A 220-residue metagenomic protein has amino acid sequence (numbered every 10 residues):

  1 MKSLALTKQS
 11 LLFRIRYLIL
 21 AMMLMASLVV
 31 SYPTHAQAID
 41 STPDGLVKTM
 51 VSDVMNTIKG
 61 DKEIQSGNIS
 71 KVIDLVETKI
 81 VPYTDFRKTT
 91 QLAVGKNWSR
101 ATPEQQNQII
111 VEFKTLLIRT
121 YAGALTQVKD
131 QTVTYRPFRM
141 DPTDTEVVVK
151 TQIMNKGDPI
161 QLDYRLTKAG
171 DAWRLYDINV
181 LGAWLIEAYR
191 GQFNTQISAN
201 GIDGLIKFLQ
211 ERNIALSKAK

Functional and structural regions predicted by a protein language model:
M1-R14: N-terminal secretory signal peptides that target proteins for export/translocation
Y17-S31: Bacterial N-terminal signal peptides
V30-A38: Sec/Tat signal peptide C-region and signal peptidase I cleavage site
D40-Y121: Early exported N-terminus immediately downstream of N-terminal targeting peptides
F113, R139, Q152-N155, L166-K168 (+1 more regions): A mature extracytoplasmic/lumenal domain signature
R119-I160, R212-K220: Surface-exposed, charged secondary-structure patches
P159-E187: Short beta-strand edge/turn micro-motifs at domain boundaries
V180-K220: Low-complexity, intrinsically disordered terminal/linker segments enriched in charged and Gly/Pro repeats
